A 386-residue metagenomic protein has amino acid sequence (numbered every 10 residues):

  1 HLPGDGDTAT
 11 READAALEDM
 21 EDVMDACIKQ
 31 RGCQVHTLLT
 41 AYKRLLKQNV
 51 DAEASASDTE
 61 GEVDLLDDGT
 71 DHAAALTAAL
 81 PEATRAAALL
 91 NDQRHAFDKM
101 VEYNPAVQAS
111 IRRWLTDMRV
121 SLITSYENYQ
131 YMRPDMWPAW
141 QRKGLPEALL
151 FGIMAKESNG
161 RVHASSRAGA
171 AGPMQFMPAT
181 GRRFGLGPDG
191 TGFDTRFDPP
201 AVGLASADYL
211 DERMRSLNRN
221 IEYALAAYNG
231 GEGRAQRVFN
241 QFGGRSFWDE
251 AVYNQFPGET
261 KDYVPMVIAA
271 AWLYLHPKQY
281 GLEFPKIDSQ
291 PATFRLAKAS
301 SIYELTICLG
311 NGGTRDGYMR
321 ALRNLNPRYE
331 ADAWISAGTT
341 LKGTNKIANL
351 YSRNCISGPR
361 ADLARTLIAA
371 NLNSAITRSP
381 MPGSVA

Functional and structural regions predicted by a protein language model:
H1-G152, A164, A269, L275-A386: Cell-wall glycan-active module
D25, Q141-L145, A155-N159, P178 (+7 more regions): Sec-exported extracytoplasmic/periplasmic mature domains
D71-L89, G233-R237, Q241-T260: General nucleic-acid-binding
W114-L122, G160-R167, Q175-R219, Y223 (+3 more regions): Substrate-binding clefts and substrate-entry loops adjacent to catalytic sites of polymer-processing enzymes acting on
Y126, Q130-W137, E147-F151, M177-G181 (+7 more regions): Extracytoplasmic/secreted envelope proteins and their assembly/folding machinery, especially bacterial periplasmic
M154-N159, P199-Y209, R219-G244, Y253-P257 (+3 more regions): Acidic helix/loop microenvironments that form the catalytic cleft of cell-wall polysaccharide enzymes
V252-Y280: Amphipathic alpha-helical blocks and their helix-capping loop/short-beta junctions
